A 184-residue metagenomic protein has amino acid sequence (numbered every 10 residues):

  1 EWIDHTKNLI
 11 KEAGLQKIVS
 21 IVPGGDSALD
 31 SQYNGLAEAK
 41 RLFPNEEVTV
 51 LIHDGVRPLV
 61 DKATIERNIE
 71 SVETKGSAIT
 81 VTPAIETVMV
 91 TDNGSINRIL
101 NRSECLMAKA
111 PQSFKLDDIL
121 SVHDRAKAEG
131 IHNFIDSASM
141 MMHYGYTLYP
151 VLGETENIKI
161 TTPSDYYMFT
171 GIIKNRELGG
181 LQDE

Functional and structural regions predicted by a protein language model:
E1, P83-E86, T155, S164: Glycine-rich beta-alpha junction loops
E1-E47, E129: Conserved N-terminal catalytic core of the sugar/cofactor nucleotidyltransferase
T6-I10, N68, F169: Hydrophobic packing residues within well-ordered alpha-helices of enzyme cores
L15-I18, T74, N93, G145-T147: A generic structural signal for alpha->beta connector loops
I21-P23, I52, I79-V81, N133-I135 (+1 more regions): General beta-strand structural signal in soluble alpha/beta enzymes
S27-S95, K109: Conserved beta-loop-beta/alpha segment of the NTase-like Rossmann-fold superfamily that binds/positions NTPs
N97-M107: A short, charged helix-loop
L106-E184: Conserved alpha/beta core of the MobA/IspD/sugar-nucleotide pyrophosphorylase nucleotidyltransferase superfamily
